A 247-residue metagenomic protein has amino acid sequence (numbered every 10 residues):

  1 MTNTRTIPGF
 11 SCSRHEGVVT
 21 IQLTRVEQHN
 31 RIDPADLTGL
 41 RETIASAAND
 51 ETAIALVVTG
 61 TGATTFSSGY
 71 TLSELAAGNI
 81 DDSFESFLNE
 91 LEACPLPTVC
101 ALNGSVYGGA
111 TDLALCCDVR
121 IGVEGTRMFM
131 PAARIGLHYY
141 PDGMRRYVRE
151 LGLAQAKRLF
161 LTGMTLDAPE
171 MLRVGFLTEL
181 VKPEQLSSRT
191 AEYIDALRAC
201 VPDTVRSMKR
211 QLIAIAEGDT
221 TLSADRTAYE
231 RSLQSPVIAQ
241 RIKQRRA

Functional and structural regions predicted by a protein language model:
M1-E16, A63, G163-P169, E184 (+2 more regions): C-terminal alpha-helix plus adjacent terminal tail
M1-T59: Conserved CoA-thioester-binding segment of acyl-CoA-metabolizing enzymes
I7, D50, C94-P95, S235: Acidic-histidine catalytic/liganding microenvironments
F10, E92-P202: Crotonase-fold acyl-CoA enzyme core
I21, R25, L40, V58 (+6 more regions): Terminal peptide-recognition signature
A35-G39, S83, E90, R189: Charged catalytic carboxylate motif
T52, G60-E90, V106: Glycine- (often His-adjacent) and acidic-residue-rich active-site loop that binds/positions the CoA thioester
